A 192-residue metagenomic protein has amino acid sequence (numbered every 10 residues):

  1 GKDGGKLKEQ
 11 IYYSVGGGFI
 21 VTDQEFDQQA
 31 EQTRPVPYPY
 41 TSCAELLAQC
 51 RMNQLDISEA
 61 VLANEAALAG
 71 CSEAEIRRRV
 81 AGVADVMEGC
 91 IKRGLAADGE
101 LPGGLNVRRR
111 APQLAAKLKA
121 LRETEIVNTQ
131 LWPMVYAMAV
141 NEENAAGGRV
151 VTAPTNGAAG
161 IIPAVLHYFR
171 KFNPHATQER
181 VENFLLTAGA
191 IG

Functional and structural regions predicted by a protein language model:
G1-L121: C-terminal regulatory domains involved in ligand/effector binding and gene-expression control
G70-G192: Accessory "access/gating" subregions that flank catalytic or transport cores
